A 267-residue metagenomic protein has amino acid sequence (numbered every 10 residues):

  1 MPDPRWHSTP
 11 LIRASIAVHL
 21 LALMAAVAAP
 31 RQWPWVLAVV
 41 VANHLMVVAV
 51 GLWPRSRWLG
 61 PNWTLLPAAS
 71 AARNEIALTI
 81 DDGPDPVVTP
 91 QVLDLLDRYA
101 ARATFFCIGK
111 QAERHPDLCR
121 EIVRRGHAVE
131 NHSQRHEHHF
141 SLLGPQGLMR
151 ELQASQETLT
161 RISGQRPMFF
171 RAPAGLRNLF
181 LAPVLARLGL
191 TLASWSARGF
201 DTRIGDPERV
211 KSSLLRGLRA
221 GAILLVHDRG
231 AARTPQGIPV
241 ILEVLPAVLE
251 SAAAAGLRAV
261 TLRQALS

Functional and structural regions predicted by a protein language model:
M1-L78, P86-D94, R98, P246-E250 (+1 more regions): N-terminal pre-catalytic segment of deacetylase/amide-hydrolase enzymes
G51-F140, G147, E151-A154, T158 (+2 more regions): Active-site beta->alpha N-cap acidic-glycine motif
H136-L143, A231-P235: A short acidic, helix-capping loop that chelates divalent metal ions and anchors anionic groups
G147-L152, P207-S212, I238-L245: Charged helix-capping and loop-helix junction motifs
L176, L181-G217, L257-S267: His/Asp/Glu-enriched short active-site or ligand-binding loop at hydrolase and phosphoryl-transfer sites
L215-L266: Catalytic grooves of carbohydrate-active enzymes
